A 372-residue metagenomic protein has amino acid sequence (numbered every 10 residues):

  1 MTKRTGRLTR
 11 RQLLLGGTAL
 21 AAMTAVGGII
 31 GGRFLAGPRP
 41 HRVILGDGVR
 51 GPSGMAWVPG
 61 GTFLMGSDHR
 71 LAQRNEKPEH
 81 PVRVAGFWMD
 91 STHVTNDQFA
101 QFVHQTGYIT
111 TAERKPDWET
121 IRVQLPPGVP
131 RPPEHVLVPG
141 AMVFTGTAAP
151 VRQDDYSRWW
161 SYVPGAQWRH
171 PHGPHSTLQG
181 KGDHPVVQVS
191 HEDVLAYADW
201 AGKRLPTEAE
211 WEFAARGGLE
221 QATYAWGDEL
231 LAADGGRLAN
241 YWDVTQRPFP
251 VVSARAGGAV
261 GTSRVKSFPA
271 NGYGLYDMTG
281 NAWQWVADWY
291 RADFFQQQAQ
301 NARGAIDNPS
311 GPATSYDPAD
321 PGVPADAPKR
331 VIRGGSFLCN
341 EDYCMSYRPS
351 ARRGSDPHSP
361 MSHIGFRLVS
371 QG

Functional and structural regions predicted by a protein language model:
M1-L8, A19-T24: N-terminal secretory signal peptides
R10-L15: N-terminal export leaders
G16, L20-R33: Hydrophobic alpha-helical membrane-insertion segments, chiefly the h-region of N-terminal signal peptides
I30-W57: C-terminal segment of N-terminal export signals and the immediately downstream linker at the start of the mature
R42-L45, W57-V58, L64, D68-H69 (+1 more regions): Functional-site microenvironments in short loops/helix caps that host divalent-cation chemistry
A72-K77: C-terminal, low-complexity/hydrophilic appendages and adjacent surface loops of extracellular/periplasmic anionic
F87, F102-T111, A201: Short capping motifs at secondary-structure boundaries
S362-G372: Short, structured beta-strand segments at or near domain termini in extracellular proteins/domains
